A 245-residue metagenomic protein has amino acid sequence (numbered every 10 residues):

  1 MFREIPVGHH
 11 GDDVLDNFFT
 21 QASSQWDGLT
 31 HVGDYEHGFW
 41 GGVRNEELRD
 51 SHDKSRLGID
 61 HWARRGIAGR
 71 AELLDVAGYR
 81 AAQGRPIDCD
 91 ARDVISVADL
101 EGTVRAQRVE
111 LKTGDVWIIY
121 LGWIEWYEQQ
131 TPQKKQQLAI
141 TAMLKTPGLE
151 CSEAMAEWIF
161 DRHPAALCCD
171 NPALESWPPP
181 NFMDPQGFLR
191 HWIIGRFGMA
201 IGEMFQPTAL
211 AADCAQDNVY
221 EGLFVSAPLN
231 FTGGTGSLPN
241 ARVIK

Functional and structural regions predicted by a protein language model:
M1-K245: Active-/binding-site microenvironments in catalytic and ligand-binding cores
